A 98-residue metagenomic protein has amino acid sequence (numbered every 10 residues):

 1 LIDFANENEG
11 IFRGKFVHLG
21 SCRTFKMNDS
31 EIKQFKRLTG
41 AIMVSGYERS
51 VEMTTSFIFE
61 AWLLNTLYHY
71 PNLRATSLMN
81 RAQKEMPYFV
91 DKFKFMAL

Functional and structural regions predicted by a protein language model:
L1-R13: A short, glycine/acidic-enriched catalytic loop
F16-L98: Active-site-proximal C-terminal subdomain of hydrolase catalytic domains
